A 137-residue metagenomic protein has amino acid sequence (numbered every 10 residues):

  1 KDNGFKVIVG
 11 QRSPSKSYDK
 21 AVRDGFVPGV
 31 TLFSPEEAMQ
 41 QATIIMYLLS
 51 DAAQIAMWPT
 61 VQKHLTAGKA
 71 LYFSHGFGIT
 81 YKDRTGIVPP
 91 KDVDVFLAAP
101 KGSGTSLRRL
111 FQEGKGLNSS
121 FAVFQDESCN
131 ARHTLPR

Functional and structural regions predicted by a protein language model:
K1, I44-M46, S120-V123: Short glycine-rich or small-residue beta-strand-to-loop segments that form or flank ligand, phosphate, metal/Fe-S
D2-F26: NAD(P)-binding Rossmann-fold cofactor-contacting core
R12-S13, F26-T80, V88-S103: Rossmann-like NAD(P)-binding element
P14-Y18, L32, H133: Generic non-transmembrane alpha-helix signal with a bias for helix starts/N-cap capping motifs
S17, A53-Q54, S128: Short phosphate-engaging motifs
D19-K20, Q41-A42, D83: Short Asp/Glu-rich motifs
K20, A56, T60, T134-L135: Alpha-helical scaffold segments in soluble metabolic enzymes
Y72-R137: Rossmann-fold dinucleotide-binding core
